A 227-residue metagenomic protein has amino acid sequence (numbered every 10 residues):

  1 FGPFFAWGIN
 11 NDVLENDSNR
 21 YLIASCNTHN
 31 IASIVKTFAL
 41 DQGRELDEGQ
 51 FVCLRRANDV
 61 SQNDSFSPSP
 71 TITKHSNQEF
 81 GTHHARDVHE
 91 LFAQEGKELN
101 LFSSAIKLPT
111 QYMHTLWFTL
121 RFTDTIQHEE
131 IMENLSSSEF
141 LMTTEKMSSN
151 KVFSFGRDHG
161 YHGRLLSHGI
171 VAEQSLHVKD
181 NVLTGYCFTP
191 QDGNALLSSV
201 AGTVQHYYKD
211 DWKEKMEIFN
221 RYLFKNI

Functional and structural regions predicted by a protein language model:
F1-N63, G202-H206, K213-F224: N-terminal Rossmann-like NAD(P) cofactor-binding subdomain of oxidoreductases, focused on the glycine-rich
W7, S25-I34, H84-L91, E139 (+2 more regions): Low-complexity, flexible helical/coil segments
W7-G8, M113, N194: Glycine-centered flexibility motif
A32-A39, A85-H89, E129-M132, L196-V204: Predominant activation on well-ordered alpha-helical scaffold segments within soluble catalytic domains
E45-E48, C53, N58-C187: C-terminal substrate-binding/catalytic lobe of Rossmann-fold NAD(P)-dependent oxidoreductases
D158-I227: NAD(P)-dependent Rossmann-like dehydrogenase/reductase catalytic/cofactor-binding core
